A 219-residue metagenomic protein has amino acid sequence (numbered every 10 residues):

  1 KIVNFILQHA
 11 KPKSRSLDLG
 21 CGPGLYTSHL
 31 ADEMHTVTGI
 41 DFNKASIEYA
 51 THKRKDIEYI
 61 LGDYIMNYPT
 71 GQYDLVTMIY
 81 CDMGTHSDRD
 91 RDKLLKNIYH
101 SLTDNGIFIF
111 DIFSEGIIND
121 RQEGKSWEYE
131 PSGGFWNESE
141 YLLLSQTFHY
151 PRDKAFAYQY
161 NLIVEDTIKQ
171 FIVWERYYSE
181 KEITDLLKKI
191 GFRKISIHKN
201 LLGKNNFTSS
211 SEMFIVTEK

Functional and structural regions predicted by a protein language model:
K1-P12: Conserved alpha-helix/loop element of class I SAM-dependent methyltransferases that forms part of the SAM/SAH-binding
K13-G20: Conserved class I S-adenosyl-L-methionine
G24-M66: Class I SAM-dependent methyltransferase SAM/SAH-binding core
Y68-L75: A short acidic, Gly/Pro-enriched loop at the edge of an enzyme's catalytic core that lines a small-molecule cofactor
T77-I79: A conserved beta-strand element that flanks and buttresses the S-adenosyl-L-methionine
D92-D104: A short glycine-rich, Lys/Arg-flanked "PGG" loop and its adjoining helix->strand segment in the class I
I109-D185: SAM-dependent methyltransferase
E180-K219: C-terminal lobe and adjacent flexible extensions of AdoMet/dcAdoMet transferase-like proteins
